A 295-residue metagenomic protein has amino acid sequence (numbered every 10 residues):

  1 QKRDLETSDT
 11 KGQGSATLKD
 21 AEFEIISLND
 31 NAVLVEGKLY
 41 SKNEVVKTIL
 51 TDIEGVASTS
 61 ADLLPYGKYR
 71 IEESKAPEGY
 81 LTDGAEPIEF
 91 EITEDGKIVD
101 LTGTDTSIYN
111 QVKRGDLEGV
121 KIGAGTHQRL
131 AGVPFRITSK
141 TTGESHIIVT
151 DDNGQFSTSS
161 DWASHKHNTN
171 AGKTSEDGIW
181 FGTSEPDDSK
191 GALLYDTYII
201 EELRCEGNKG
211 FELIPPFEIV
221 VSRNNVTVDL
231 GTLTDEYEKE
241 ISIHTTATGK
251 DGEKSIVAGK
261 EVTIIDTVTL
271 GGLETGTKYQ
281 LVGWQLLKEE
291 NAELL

Functional and structural regions predicted by a protein language model:
Q1-L295: Solvent-exposed loop/turn and edge beta-strand elements of beta-rich ligand-binding domains
